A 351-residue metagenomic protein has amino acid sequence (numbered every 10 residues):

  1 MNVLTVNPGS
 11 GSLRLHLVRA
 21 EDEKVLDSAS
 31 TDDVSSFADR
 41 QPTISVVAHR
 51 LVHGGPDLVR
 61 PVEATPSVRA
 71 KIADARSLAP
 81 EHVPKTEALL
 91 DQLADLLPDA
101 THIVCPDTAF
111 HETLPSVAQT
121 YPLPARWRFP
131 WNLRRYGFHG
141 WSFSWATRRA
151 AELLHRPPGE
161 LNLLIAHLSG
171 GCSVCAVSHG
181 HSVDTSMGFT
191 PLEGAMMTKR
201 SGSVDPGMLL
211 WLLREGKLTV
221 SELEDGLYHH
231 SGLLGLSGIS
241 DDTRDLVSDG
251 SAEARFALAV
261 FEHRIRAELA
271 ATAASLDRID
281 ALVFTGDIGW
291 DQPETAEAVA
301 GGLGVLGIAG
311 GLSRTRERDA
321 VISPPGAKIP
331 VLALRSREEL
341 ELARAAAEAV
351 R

Functional and structural regions predicted by a protein language model:
N2-T5, V46-A48, I103, L163-H167: Short glycine-aspartate micro-motif
V3-F37: Short glycine-rich, Thr/Ser-proximal phosphate-binding strand/loop in the N-terminal lobe of ATP-dependent enzymes
S35-S45, A150-P157, L269-D280: Phosphate/pyrophosphate-binding loops at sites that engage ATP/ADP/AMP, CoA/4′-phosphopantetheine, polyphosphate
R40-T86, A100-I103, T108-Y121: Short beta-strand-loop/turn "lid" adjacent to the catalytic site in phosphate-handling enzymes
T113-E215: Glycine-rich phosphate-binding loop of actin/hexokinase-like ATP-binding domains
D225, G232-L236, T243-L276: Adenine-nucleotide phosphate-binding core of ATP-dependent small-molecule kinases
D280-L303: Glycine-rich phosphate-binding loops at beta-strand->alpha-helix junctions
D319-R351: Structural signal for terminal/edge beta-strands and the immediately following C-terminal loop/tail that closes
